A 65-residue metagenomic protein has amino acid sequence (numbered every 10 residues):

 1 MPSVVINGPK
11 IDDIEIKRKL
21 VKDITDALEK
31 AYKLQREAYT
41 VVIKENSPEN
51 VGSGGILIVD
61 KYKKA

Functional and structural regions predicted by a protein language model:
M1-A65: A domain-level signal for the structural core that forms small-molecule/cofactor-binding pockets and catalytic centers
